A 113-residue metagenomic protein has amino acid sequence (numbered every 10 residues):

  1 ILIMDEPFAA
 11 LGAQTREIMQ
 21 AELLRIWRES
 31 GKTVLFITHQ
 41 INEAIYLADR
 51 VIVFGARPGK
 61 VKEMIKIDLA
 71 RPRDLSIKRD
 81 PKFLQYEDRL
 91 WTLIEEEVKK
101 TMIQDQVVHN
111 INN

Functional and structural regions predicted by a protein language model:
L2-E6: Catalytic Walker B motif of ABC-type/P-loop ATPase nucleotide-binding domains
A9-L11: ABC ATPase nucleotide-binding domain "signature" loop
R16-G31: Helical segment within the ABC ATPase nucleotide-binding domain
L23, Q40-N42: The feature captures the ABC ATPase H-loop/switch
G31-I37: Conserved H-loop
A44-Y46: A short, surface-exposed alpha-helical micro-motif characterized by mixed small hydrophobic and charged/polar residues
R50: Short, glycine/charged-rich "phosphate-handling" switch motifs in NTP-dependent and phosphotransfer domains
F54-R89: Conserved beta-strand-loop-alpha-helix hinge in the C-terminal portion of ABC ATPase nucleotide-binding domains
